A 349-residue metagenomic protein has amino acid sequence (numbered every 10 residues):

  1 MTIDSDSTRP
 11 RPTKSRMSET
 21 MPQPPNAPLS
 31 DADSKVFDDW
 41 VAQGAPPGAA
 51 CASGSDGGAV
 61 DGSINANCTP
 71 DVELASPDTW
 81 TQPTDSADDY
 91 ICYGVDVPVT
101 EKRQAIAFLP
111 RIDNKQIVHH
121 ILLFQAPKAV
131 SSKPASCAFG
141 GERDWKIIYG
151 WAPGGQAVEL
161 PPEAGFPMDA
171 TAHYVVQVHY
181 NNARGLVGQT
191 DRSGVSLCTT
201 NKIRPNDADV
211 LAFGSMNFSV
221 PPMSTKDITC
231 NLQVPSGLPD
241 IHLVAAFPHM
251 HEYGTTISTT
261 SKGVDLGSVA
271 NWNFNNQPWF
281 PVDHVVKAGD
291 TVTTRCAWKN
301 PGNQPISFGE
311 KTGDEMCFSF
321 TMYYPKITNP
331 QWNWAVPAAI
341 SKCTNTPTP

Functional and structural regions predicted by a protein language model:
M1-Y93, V176-Q177: Aromatic- and Gly/Pro-enriched helix-to-coil junctions and flexible linker segments
A50-H119, R184-Y253, N303-P349: Solvent-exposed, flexible loop/coil segments flanking beta-strands in beta-rich domains
C92-D96, P161, C230-L232, N276-H284: Exposed aromatic-hydrophobic patches
A105-F108, E163-N182, H284-N300: Noncatalytic modules at the cell exterior or secretory-pathway interfaces, chiefly beta-strand-rich lectin/adhesion
H120-A129, T255-G263: Short, surface-exposed beta-strand/strand-loop-strand elements in extracellular ectodomains
L122-I147: Active-site-surrounding "flap" and adjacent substrate/cofactor-binding loops of secreted or lumenal enzymes, prototyped
I148-A172, L186, S236-G237, P281-G289: Exposed beta-sheet edge/beta-hairpin loop segments within beta-rich domains
P239, A245-F320: Extended, compositionally biased non-globular segments
